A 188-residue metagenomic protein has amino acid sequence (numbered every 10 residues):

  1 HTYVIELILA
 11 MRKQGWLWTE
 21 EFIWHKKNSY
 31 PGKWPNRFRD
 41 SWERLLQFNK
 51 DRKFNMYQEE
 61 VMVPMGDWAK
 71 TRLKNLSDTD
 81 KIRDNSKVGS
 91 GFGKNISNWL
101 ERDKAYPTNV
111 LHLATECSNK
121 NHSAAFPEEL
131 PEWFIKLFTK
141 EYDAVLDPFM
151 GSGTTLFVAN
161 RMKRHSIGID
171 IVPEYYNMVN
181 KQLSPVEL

Functional and structural regions predicted by a protein language model:
H1-L188: Core catalytic lobe of class I
